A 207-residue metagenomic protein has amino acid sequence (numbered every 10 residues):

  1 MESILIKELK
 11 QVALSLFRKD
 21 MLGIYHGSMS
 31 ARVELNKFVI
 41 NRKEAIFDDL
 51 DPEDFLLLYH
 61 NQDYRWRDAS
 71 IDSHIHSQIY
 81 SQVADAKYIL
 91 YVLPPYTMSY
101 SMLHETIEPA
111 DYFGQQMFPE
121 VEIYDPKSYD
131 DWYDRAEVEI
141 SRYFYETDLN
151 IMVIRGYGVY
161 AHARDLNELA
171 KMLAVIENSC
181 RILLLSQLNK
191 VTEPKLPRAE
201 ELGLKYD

Functional and structural regions predicted by a protein language model:
M1-D207: Glycine-rich flexible loops
